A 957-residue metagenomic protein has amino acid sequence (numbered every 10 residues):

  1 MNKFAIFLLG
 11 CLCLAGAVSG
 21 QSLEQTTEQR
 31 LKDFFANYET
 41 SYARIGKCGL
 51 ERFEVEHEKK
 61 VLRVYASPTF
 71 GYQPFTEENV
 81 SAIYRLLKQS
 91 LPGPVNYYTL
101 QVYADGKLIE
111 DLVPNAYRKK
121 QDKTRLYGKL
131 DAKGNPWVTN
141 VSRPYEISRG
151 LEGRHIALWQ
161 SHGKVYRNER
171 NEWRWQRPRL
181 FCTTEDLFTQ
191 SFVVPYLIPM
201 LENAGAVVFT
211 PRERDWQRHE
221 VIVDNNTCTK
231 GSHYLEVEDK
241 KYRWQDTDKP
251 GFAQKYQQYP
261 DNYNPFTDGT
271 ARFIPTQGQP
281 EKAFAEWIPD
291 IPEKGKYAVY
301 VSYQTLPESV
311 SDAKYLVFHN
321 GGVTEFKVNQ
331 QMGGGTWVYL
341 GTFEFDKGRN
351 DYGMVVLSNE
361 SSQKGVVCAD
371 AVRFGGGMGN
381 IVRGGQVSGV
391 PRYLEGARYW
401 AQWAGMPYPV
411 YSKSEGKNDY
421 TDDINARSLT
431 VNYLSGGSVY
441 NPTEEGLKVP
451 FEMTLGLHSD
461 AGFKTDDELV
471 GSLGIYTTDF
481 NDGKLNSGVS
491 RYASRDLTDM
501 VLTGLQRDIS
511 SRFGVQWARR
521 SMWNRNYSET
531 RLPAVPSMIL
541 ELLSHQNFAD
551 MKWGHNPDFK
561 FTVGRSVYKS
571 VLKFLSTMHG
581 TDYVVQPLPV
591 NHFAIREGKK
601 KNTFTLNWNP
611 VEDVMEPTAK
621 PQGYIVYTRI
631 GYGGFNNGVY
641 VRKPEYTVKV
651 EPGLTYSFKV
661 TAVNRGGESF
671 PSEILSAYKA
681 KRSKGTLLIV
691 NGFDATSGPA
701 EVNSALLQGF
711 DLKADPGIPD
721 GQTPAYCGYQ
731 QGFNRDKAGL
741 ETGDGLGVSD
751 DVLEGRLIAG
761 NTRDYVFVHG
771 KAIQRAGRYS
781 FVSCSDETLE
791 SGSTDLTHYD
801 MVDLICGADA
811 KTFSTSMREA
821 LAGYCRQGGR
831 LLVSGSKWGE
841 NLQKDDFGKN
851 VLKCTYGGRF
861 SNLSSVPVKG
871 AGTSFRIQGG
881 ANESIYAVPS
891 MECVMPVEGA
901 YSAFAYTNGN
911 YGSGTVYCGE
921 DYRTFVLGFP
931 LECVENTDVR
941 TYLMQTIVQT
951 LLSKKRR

Functional and structural regions predicted by a protein language model:
Y65-S67, Y72-R174, A369-V390, L394 (+2 more regions): Non-catalytic propeptide/linker segments at domain boundaries
Y196-A204, R212, G384, I674-D800 (+2 more regions): Aromatic-Pro/Gly-enriched surface loop or interdomain linker that acts as a lid/target-recognition segment
Y263, T270, P275, M354 (+6 more regions): Active-site-adjacent mobile loop/cap segments within catalytic or ligand-binding domains
L394-R491, W523-Q546: Active-site microenvironments of hydrolase-like enzyme catalytic domains
L532-H545, S566, A776, L789 (+5 more regions): A glycine-centered loop/beta-turn motif at secondary-structure junctions
F574-T618, G667-G685: Pro/Thr/Ser/Gly-rich low-complexity, intrinsically disordered linker/stalk tracts
T647-G667: Beta-strand-rich modules
D795, L804-S902, T907-N908: A glycine-rich, often tryptophan-bearing local segment used as a flexible ligand/cofactor-contacting loop or short
